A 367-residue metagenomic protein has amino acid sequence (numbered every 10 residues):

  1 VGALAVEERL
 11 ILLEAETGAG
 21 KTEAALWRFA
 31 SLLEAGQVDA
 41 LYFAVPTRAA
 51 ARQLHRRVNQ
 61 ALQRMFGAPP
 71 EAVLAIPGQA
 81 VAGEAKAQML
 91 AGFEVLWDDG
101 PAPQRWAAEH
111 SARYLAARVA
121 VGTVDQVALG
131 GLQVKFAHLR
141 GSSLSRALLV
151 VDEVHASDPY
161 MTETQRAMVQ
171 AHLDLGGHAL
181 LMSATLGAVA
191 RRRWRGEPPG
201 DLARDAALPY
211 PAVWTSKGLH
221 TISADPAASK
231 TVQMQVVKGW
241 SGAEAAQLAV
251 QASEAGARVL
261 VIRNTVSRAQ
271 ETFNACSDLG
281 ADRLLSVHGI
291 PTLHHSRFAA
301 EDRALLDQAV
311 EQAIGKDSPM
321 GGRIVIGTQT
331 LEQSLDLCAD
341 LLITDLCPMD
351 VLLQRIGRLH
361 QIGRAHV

Functional and structural regions predicted by a protein language model:
V1-H366: N-terminal helicase ATP-binding lobe
